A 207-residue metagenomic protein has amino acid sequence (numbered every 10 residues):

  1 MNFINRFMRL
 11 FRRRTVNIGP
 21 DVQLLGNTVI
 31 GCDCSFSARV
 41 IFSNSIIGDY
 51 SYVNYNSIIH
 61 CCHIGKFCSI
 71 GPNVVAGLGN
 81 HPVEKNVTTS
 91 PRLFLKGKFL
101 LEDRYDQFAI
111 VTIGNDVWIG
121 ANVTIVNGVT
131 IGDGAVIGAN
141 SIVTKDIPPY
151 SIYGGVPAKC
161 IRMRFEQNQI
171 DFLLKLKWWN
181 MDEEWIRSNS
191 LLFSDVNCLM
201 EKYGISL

Functional and structural regions predicted by a protein language model:
M1-D21, N27, G31, G132 (+1 more regions): Non-catalytic N-terminal targeting/anchoring module and adjacent flexible stem/linker that precedes the structured
M8, R14, G19-P20, D33-N127 (+1 more regions): Flexible, glycine/small-residue-enriched loop-and-beta-strand segment within the central core of proteins
G19-P20, L25, T88-I125, P157-L207: C-terminal segments of enzyme domains that contribute to small-molecule binding surfaces
N80-P82, I147, M163-F165: Conserved catalytic-core motifs of eukaryotic protein kinase domains, centered on the activation segment
Q107, N122-A135, S141-T144: Beta-rich strand-turn-strand
D116, G134, S151: Catalytic-loop signature of eukaryotic-like protein kinases
I137, G155: Conserved G/P- and acidic residue-centered "switch" motifs that form tight phosphate/ATP-binding loops in soluble
K145, P149-S151, K159: Glycine-centered loop/turn positions within well-structured domains that cap or flank conserved ligand/cofactor-binding
